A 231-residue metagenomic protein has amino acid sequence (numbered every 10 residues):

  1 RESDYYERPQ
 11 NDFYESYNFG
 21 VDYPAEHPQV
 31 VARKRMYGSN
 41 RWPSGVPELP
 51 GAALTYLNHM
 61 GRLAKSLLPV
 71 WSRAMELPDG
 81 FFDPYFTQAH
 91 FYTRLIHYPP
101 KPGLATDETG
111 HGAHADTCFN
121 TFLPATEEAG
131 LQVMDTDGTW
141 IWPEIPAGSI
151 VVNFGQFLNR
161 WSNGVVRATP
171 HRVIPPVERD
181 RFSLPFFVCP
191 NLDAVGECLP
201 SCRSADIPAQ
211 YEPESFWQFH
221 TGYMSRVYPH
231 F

Functional and structural regions predicted by a protein language model:
R1-F231: Peripheral, non-catalytic segments flanking oxidoreductase cores
